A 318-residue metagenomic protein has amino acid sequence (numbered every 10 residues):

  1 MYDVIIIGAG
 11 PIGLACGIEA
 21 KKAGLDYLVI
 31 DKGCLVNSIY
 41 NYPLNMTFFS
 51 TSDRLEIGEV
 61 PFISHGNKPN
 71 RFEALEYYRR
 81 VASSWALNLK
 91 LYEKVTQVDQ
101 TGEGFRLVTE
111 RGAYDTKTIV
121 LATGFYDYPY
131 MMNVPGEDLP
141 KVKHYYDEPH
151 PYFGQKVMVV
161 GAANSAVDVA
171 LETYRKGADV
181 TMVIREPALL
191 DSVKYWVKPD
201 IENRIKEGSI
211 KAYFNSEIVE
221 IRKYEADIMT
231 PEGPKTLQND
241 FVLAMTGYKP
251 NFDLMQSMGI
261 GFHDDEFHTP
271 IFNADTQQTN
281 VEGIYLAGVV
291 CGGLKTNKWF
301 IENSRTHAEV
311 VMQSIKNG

Functional and structural regions predicted by a protein language model:
M1-D3, Y92, F153-K156, N215: Phosphate-coordination loops involved in phosphoryl transfer and adenosine-cofactor binding
Y2, A9-L87, V167-Y195, D264-D265: Beta1-alpha1 glycine-rich phosphate/pyrophosphate-binding loop at the start of Rossmann-like nucleotide-binding domains
I5-I7, Y114-Y126, V160, Q238-G247: Short hydrophobic core segments
A86, K90-D99, L107, A113-D115 (+1 more regions): A Rossmann-like FAD-binding core segment of flavoenzymes
T123-K176, E266-D275: Glycine-rich dinucleotide-binding loop and its adjacent helix/turn
E137-P151, Y248-K298: FAD-site-proximal beta/loop scaffold in flavoenzymes
G288-G318: A conserved FAD-binding loop/helix module that cradles the flavin
